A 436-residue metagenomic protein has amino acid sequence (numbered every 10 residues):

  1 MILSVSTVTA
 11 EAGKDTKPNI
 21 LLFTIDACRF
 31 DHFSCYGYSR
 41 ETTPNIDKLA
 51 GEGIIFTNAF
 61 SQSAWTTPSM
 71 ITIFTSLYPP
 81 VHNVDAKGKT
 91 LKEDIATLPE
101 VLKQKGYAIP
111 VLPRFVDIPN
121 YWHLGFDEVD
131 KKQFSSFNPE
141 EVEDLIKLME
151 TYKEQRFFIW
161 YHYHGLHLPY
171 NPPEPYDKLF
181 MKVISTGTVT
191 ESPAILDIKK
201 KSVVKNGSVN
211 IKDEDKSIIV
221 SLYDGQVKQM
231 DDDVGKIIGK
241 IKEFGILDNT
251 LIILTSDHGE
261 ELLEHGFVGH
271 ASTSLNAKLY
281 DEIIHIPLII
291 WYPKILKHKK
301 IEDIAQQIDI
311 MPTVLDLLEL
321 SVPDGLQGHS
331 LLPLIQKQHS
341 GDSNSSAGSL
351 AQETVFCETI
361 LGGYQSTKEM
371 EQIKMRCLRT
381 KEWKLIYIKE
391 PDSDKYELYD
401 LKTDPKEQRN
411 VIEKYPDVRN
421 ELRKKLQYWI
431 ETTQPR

Functional and structural regions predicted by a protein language model:
I2-R436: Catalytic domains that recognize anionic headgroups
